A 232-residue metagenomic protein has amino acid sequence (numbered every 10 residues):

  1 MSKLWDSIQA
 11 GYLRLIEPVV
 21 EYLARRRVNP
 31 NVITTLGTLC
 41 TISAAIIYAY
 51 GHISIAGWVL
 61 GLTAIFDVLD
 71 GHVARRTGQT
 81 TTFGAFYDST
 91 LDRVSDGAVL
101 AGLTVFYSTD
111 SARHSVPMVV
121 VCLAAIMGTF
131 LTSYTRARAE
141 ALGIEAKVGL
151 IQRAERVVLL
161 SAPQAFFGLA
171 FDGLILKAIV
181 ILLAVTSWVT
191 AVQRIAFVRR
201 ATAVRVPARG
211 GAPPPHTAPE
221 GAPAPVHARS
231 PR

Functional and structural regions predicted by a protein language model:
M1-G57, G61-A64, A98-R232: Hydrophobic alpha-helical transmembrane segments
G61-R113: Hydrophobic, well-structured mid-protein blocks that either form specific transmembrane helices
